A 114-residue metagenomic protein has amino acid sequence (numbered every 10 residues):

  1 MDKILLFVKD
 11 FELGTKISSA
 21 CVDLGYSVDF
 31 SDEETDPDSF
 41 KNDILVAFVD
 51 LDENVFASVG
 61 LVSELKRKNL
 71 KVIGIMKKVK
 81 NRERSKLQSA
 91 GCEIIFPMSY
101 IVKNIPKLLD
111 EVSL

Functional and structural regions predicted by a protein language model:
M1-S27: Short, charged N-terminal beta->alpha structural module
C21-K41: A short, well-structured beta->alpha microelement
F40-V49: Short acidic/histidine-rich motifs immediately flanking catalytic phosphotransfer sites in two-component signaling
F48-S63: Conserved phosphotransfer microenvironments
L70-V79: A short, hydrophobic beta-strand element within the central beta-sheet of small alpha/beta folds
V79-E93: Alpha4 helix (beta4-alpha4-beta5 surface) of REC/receiver domains from two-component response regulators
G91-K103: Output/docking surface of receiver
I105-L114: Receiver (REC) domain switch/output surface
